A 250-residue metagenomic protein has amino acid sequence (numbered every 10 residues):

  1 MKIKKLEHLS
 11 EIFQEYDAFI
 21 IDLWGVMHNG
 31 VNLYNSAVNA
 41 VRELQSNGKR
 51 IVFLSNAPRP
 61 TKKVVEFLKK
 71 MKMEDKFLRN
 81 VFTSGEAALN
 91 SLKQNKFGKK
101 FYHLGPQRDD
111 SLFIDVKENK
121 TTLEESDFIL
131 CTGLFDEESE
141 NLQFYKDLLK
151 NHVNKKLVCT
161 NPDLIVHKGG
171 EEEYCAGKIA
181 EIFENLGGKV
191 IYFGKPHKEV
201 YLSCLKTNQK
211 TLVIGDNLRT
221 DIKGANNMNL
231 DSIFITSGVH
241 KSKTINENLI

Functional and structural regions predicted by a protein language model:
K2-N35, N39-S46, V52-F82, E86-I250: Asp-based, Mg2+/Mn2+-dependent phosphohydrolase catalytic module
